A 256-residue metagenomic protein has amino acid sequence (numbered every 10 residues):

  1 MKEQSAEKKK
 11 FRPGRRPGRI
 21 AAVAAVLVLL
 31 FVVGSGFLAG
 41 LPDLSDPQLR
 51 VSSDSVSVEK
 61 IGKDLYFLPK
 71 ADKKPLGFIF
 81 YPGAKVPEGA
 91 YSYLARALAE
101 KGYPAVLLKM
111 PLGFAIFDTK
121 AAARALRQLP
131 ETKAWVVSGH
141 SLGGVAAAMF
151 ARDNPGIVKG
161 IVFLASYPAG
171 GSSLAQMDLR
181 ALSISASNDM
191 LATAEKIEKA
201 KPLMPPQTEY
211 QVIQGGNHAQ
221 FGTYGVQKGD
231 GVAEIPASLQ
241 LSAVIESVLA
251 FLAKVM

Functional and structural regions predicted by a protein language model:
K2-S57: N-terminal membrane-anchoring alpha-helices
K74-G83: Short beta-strand element of the alpha/beta-hydrolase
A95-A115: Conserved alpha/beta-hydrolase
M110-P111, F163-G170, A186-M190: Active-site nucleophile loop of the alpha/beta-hydrolase fold
S138-A147: Gly/Ala-rich beta-loop-alpha elbow adjacent to hydrolase catalytic centers
M177, S183-S185: Short beta-strand/loop motif that positions the catalytic acidic residue of the alpha/beta-hydrolase fold
S185-L239: Active-site-adjacent alpha-helix of alpha/beta-hydrolase-fold enzymes
